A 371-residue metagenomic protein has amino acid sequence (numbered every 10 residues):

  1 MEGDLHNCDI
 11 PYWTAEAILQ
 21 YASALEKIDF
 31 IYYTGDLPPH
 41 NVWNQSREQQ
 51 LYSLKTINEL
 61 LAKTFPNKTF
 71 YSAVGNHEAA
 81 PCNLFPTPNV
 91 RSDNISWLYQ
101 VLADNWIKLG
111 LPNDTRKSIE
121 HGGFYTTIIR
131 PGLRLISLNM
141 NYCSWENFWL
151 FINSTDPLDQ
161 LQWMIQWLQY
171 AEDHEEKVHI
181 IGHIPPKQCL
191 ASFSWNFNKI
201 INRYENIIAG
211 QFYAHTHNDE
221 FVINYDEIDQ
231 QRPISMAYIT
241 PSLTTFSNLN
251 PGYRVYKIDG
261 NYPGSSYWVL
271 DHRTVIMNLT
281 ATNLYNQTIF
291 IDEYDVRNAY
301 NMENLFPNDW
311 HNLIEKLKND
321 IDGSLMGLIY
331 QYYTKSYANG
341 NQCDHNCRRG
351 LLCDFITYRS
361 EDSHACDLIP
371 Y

Functional and structural regions predicted by a protein language model:
M1-Y33, D93-H174, N218-Y371: Metal-dependent phosphoesterase/phosphodiesterase active-site architecture
D4-N94, L98: Core catalytic region of metal-dependent phosphoesterases/phosphodiesterases, especially metallo-beta-lactamase-like
P38-V42, S72-N83, S144-E146, I184-W195 (+2 more regions): Active-site environment of divalent metal-dependent phosphoester hydrolases
S46-Q49, F85-N94, S194-N198, Y225-D229 (+1 more regions): Short secondary-structure boundary/capping segments
T56, L60, T64, N105 (+3 more regions): Alpha-helical structural signal in soluble globular domains
F65-T69, E176, N206, R232-S235: A short helix->loop->beta-strand "cap" motif at the edges of active sites that frequently abuts
Y142-Q162, Q166-Y213: Active-site-proximal segments of metal-dependent phosphoesterases and phosphodiesterases across multiple
